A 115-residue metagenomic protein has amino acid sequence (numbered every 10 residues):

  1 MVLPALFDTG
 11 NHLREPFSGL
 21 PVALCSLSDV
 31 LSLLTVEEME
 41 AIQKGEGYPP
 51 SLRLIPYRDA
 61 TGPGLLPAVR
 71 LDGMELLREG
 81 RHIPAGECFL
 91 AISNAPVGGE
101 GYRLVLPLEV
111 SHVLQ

Functional and structural regions predicted by a protein language model:
M1-Q115: Pepsin/retropepsin-fold aspartyl endopeptidases
